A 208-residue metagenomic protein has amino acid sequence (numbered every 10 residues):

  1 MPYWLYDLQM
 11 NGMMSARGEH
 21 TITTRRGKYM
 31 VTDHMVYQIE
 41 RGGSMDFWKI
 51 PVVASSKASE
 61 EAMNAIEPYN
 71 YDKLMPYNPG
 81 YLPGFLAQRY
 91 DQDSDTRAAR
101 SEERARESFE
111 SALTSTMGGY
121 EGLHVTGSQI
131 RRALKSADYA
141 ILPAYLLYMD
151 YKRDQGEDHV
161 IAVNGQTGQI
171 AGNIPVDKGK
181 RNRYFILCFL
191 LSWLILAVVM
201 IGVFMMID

Functional and structural regions predicted by a protein language model:
M1-E157, R183, M205-M206: Charged, low-complexity helical/coil segments in non-catalytic cytosolic or luminal regions
E157-D177: Juxtamembrane amphipathic/hinge helix adjacent to a transmembrane helix
P175-F189: Juxtamembrane/start-of-transmembrane alpha-helix segments at the extracytoplasmic/lumenal side of membrane anchors
L187-V198: Bilayer-spanning, highly hydrophobic alpha-helical transmembrane segments
L196-D208: Juxtamembrane boundary at the C-terminal end of a transmembrane helix
